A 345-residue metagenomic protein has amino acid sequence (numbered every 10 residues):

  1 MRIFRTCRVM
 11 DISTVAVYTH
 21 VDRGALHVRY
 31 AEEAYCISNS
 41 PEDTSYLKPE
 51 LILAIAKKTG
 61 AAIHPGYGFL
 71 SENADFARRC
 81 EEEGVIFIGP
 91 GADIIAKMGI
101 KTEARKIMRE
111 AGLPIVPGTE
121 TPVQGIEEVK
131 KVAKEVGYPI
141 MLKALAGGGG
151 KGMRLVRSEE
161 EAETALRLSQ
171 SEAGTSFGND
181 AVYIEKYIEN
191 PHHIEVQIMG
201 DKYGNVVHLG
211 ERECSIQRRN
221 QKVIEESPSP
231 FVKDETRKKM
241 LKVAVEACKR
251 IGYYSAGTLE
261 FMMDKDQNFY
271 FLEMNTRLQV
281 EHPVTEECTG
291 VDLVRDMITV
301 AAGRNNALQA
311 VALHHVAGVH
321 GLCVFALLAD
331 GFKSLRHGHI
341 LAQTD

Functional and structural regions predicted by a protein language model:
M1-L259, M263-H282, C288, N305: N-terminal beta-alpha lobe that positions the nucleotide/phosphoryl donor in ATP/NTP-coupled carboxylate activation
I3, A56, R295, G318-A326: Generic low-polarity alpha-helical segments
I88, I100, I107, I140 (+4 more regions): Generic signature of intrinsically disordered, low-complexity, basic-rich segments and short cationic peptides
P283-T285, T289-Q309, G318-G321: Catalytic cores of soluble metabolic enzymes centered on carboxylation/carboxyl-transfer
Q309-D345: N-terminal low-complexity segments that are often proline-rich with Ser/Thr-Pro
